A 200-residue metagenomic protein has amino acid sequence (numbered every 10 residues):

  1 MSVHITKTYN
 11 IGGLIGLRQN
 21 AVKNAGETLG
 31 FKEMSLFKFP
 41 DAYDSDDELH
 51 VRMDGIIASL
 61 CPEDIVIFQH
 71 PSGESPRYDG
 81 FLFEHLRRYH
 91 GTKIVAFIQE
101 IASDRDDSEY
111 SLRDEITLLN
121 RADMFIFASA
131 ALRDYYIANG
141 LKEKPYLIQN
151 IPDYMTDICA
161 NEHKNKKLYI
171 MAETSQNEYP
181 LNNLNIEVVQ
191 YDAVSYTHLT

Functional and structural regions predicted by a protein language model:
M1-S75: N-terminal pre-catalytic "stem/leader" segment of glycosyltransferase-like enzymes
T8-I11, P40-D41, P71-E74, E100-S103 (+4 more regions): Short, solvent-exposed loop/turn segments at secondary-structure junctions
L29-S35, G91, I186-V189: A generic structural motif
D44-R121, F127-A131: Extended catalytic core of nucleotide-activated donor transferases of GT-like folds
R121-F125, K166-Y169: Short active-site oxyanion
D123-I137, L141-C159: Donor nucleotide-sugar binding/catalytic pocket of nucleotide-sugar-dependent glycosyltransferases
A160-Q190: Conserved donor-binding/catalytic core segment of Leloir-type glycosyltransferases
T197-T200: Conserved small/polar residues in nucleotide/adenosyl-binding loops
